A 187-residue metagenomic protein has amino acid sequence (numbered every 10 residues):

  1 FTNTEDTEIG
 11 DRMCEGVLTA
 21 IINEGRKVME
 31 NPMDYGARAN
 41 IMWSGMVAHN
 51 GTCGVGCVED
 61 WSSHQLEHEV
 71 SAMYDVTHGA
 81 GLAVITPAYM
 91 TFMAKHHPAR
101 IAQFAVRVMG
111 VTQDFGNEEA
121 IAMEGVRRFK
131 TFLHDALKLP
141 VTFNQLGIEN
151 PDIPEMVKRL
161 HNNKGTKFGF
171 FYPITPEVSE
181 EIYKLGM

Functional and structural regions predicted by a protein language model:
F1-R128: Active-site segments that bind and position negatively charged phosphate/pyrophosphate groups
V108, T112-M187: C-terminal charged capping/lid subdomain of soluble metabolic enzymes
